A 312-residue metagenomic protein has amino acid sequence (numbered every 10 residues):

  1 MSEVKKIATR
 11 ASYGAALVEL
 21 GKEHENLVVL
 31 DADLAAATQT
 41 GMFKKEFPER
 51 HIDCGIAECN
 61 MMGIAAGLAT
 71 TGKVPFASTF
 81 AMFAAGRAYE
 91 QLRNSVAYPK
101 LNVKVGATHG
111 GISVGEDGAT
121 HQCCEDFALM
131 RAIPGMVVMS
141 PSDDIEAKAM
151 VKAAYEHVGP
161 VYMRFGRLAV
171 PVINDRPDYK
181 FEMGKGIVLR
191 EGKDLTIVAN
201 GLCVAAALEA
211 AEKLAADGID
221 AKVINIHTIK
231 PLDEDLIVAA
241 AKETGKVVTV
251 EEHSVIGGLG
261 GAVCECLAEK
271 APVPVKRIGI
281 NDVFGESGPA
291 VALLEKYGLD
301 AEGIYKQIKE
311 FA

Functional and structural regions predicted by a protein language model:
M1-R164, A169: Thiamine diphosphate
A11, E23-N26, L34-G41, K45 (+2 more regions): Thiamine diphosphate
